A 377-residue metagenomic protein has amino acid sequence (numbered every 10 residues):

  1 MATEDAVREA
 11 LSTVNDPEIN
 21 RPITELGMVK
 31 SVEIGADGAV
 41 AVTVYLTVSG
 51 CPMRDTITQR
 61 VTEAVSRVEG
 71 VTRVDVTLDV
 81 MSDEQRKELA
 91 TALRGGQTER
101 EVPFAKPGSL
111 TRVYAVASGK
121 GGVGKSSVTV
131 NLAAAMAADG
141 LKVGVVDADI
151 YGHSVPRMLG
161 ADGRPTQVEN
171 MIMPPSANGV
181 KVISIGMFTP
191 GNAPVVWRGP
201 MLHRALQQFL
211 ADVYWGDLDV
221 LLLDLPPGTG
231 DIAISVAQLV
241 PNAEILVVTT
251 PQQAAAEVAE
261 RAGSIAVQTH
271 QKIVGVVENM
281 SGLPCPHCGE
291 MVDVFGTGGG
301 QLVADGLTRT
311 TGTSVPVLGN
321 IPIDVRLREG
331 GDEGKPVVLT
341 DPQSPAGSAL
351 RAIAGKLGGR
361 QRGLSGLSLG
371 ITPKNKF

Functional and structural regions predicted by a protein language model:
P17-Y45, I321: Short edge beta-strands and adjacent turn/loop segments
E18, H287-V315, G319-I323, Q343-S348 (+2 more regions): C-terminal accessory "lid"/substrate-recognition subdomains
E25-M28, E33, T47, R54-A117 (+1 more regions): Extreme N-terminal, non-catalytic leader segments that precede Walker-type/kinase nucleotide-binding cores
R112-I150, G263: Walker A/P-loop phosphate-binding motif and the immediately C-terminal alpha-helix
M136-G199, H203-L210: Phosphate-binding loop that captures ATP/GTP phosphates
I183, L225, A352: Glycine-rich phosphate-binding loops of nucleotide-dependent enzymes
R204, D212-W215, D219-E329: Conserved catalytic-core segment of NTP-binding enzymes
E333-S344: C-terminal boundary of histidine-terminating zinc-finger modules
